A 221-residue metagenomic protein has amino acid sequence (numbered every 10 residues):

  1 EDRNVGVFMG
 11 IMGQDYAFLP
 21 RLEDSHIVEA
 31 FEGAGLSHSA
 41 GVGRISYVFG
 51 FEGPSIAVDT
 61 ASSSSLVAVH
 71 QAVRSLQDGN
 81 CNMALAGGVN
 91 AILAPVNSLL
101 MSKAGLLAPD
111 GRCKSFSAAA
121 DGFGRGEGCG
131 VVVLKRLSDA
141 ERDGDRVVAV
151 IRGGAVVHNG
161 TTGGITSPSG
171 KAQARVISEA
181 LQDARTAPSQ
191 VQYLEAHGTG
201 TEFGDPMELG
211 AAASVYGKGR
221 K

Functional and structural regions predicted by a protein language model:
E1-K221: Condensing-enzyme catalytic core of the thiolase-fold
